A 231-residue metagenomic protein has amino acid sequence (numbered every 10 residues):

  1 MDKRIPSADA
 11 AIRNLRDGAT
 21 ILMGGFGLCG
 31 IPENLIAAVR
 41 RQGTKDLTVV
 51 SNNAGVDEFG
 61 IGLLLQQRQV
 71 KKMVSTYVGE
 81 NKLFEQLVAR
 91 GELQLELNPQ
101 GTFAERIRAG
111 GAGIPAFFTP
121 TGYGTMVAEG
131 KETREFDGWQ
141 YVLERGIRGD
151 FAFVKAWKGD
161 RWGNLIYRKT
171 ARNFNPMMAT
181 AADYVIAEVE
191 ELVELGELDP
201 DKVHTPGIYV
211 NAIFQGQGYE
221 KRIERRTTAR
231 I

Functional and structural regions predicted by a protein language model:
M1-I231: Conserved alpha/beta enzyme-core scaffold
